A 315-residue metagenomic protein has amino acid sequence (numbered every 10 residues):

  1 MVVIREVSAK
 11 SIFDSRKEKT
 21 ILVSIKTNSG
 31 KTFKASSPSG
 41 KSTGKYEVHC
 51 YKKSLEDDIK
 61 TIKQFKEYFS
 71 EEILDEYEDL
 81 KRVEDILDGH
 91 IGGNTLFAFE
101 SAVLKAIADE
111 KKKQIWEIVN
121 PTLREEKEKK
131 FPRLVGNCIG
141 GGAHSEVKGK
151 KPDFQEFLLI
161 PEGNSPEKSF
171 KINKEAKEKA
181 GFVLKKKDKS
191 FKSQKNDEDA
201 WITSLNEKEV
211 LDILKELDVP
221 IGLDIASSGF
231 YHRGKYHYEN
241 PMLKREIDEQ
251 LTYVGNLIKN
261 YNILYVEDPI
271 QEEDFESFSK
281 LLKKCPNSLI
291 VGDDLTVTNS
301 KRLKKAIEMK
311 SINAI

Functional and structural regions predicted by a protein language model:
M1-I21: Short, Gly/Pro- and small/polar-rich lid/capping loops
S11, I21-S29, F33-S39, G136-P161 (+2 more regions): Short beta-strand elements
N28-G30, E67-E71, A108-K113, N120 (+7 more regions): Generic secondary-structure signature for well-ordered alpha-helical cores
S36-K113, E117, F170: Metal- or metallocofactor-binding catalytic centers and their adjacent structured scaffolds across diverse enzyme
I115-N137, P220-I225, Y265, P269 (+1 more regions): Beta-strand segments within the central parallel beta-sheet cores of soluble alpha/beta enzyme folds
K129-N196: Mobile "lid/hinge" segments at catalytic clefts and subdomain interfaces of large enzymes
S190-K192, W201-I315: Catalytic core of soluble alpha/beta enzymes
